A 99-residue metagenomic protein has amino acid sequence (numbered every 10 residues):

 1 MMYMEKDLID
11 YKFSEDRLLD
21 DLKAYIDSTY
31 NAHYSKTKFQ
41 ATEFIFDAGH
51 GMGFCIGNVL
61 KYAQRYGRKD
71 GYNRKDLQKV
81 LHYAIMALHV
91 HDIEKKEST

Functional and structural regions predicted by a protein language model:
M1-T99: Intrinsically disordered, low-complexity regulatory regions that flank transcription factor DNA-binding cores
